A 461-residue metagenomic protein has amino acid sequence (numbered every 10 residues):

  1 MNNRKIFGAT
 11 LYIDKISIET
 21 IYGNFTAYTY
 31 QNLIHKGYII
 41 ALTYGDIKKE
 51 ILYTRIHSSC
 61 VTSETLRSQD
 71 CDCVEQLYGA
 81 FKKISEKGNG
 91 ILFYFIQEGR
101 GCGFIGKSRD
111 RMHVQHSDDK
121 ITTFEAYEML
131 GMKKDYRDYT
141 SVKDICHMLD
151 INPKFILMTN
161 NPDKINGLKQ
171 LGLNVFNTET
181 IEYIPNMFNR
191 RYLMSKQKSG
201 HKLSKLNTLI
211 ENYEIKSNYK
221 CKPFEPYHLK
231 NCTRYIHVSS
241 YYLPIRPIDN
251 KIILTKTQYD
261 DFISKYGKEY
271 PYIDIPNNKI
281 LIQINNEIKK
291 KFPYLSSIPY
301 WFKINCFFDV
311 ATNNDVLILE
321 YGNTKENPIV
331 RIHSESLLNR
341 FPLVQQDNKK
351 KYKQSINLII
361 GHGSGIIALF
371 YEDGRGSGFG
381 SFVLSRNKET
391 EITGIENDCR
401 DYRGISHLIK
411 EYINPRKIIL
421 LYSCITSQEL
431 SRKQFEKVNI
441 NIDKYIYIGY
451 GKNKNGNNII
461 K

Functional and structural regions predicted by a protein language model:
M1-K461: Catalytic domains of riboflavin
